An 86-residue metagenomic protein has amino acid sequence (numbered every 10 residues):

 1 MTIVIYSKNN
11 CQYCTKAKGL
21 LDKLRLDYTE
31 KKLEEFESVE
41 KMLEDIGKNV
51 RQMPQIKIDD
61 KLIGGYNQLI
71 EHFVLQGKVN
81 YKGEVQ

Functional and structural regions predicted by a protein language model:
M1-T29: Local sequence-structure signature of Cys/Sec-based thiol-disulfide redox active-site neighborhoods
T2, S7, E44-D45, L75-Q76 (+1 more regions): C-terminal alpha-helical interaction module
Q12, E37-S38, G64: Short alpha-helical
T15, G19, E40, E71: Alpha-helical elements of the RecA-like P-loop NTPase motor core of helicases
L24-D27, E44-I46, E71-H72: Non-catalytic interaction surface on structured domains
K32-V50, L75: Thioredoxin-like thiol-disulfide oxidoreductase module
G47-K57, Y66-N67: Structural micro-motif
I58-V85: Non-catalytic, surface beta->alpha helical segment in thiol-disulfide oxidoreductase systems
